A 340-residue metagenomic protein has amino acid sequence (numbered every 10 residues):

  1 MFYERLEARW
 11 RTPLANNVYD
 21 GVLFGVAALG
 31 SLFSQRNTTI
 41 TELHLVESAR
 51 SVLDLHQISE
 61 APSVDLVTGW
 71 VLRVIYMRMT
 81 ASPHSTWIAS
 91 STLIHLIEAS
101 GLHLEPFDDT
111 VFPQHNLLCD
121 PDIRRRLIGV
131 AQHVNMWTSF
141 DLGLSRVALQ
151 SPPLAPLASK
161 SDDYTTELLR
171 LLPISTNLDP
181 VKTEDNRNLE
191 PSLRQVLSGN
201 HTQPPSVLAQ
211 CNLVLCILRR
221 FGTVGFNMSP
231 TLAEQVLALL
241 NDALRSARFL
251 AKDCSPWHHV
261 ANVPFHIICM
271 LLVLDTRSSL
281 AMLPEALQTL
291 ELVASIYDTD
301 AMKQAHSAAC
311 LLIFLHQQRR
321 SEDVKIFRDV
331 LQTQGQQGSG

Functional and structural regions predicted by a protein language model:
M1-D65, L72-S82, H115-C119, Q195-T231 (+2 more regions): C-terminal transcriptional activation/regulatory domains of eukaryotic transcription factors
E4, A8, E47-V52, I94-G199: Fungal transcription factor middle regulatory core
V22-G25, I123, L127-V130, V263-I267: Extended HEAT/HEAT-like alpha-solenoid repeat tracts in very large eukaryotic scaffold/adaptor proteins
N37, P83-W87, L104-D108, T138 (+5 more regions): Short, flexible/disordered secondary-structure transition segments
E42, V46, V67, A261 (+1 more regions): Core helices of alpha-solenoid repeat scaffolds
S82-L96: Classical protein tyrosine phosphatase
I97, N177, D185-H201, T231-G340: Fungal C-terminal regulatory tails
